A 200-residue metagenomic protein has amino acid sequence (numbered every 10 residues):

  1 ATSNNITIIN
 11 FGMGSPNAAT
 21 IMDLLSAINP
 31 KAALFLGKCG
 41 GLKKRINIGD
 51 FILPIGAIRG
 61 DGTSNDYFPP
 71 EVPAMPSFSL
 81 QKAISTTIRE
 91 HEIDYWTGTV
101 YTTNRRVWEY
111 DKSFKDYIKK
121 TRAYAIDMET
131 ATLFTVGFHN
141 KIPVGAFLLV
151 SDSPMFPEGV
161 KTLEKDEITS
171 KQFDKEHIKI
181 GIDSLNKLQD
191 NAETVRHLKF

Functional and structural regions predicted by a protein language model:
A1-K82: Metabolite-binding pocket within alpha/beta catalytic cores that recognizes anionic/polar moieties
F11-A18, P73, S77-Q81, I93 (+4 more regions): Generic structural signal for well-ordered, non-membrane alpha-helical segments in soluble metabolic enzymes
G60-T63, W108-Y110, P154-G159: Short acidic/His/Gly/Ser-rich catalytic and metal-binding motifs that mark active-site loops of diverse hydrolases
E71-K120: Active-site rim beta-loop-alpha module in soluble metabolic enzymes
A83-H91, V136, I180-N191: Generic non-transmembrane alpha-helical segments
K112-F114, I118-S153: A C-terminal functional module that forms or caps the active site or interfaces directly with catalytic machinery
F156-F200: His/Asp/Glu-rich mid-to-C-terminal helical/loop segments that flank catalytic regions of hydrolases
